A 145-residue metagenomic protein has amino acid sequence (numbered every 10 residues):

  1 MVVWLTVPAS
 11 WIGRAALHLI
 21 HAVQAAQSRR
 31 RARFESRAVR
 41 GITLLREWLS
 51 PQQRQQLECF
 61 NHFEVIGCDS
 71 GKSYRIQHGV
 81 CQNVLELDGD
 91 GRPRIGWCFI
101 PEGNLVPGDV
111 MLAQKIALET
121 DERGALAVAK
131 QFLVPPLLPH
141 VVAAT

Functional and structural regions predicted by a protein language model:
M1-R14: Alpha-helical transmembrane anchor segments and their immediate juxtamembrane flanks, especially terminal single-pass
W11-S36: Transmembrane-cytosolic junction motif
A32-C68, Y74: Amphipathic alpha-helical packing elements
K72-T145: Polybasic, proline/glycine-rich intrinsically disordered low-complexity segments
